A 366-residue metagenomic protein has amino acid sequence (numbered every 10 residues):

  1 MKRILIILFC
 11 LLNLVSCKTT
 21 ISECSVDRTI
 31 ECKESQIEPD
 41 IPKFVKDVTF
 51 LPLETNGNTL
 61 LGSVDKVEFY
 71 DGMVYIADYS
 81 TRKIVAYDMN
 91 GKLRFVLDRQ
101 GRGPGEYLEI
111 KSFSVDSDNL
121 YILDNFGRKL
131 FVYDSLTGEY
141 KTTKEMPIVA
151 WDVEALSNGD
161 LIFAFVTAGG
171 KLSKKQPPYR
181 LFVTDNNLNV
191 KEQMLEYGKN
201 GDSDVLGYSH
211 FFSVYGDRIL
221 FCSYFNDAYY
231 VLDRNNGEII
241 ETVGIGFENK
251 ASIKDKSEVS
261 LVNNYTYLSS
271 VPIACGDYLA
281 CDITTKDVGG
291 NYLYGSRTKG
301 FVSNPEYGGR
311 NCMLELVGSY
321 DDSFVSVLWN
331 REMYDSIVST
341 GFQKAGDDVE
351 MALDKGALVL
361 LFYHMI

Functional and structural regions predicted by a protein language model:
I21-E54: Blade/loop signatures of beta-propeller domains
T49-R82: Beta-strand-rich domains and repeat architectures in extracellular enzymes and scaffolds, especially beta-propellers
E54-N58, K92-S117, D124-N125: Blade-loop segments of beta-propeller domains
G57, D98-G105, E145-W151, Y197-D202 (+2 more regions): Short coil/turn segments at the loop-to-beta-strand junctions that recur within blades of beta-propeller repeat folds
V64-K66, L108-S112, I148-L156, S203-F211 (+2 more regions): Repeated scaffold domains used in trafficking and secretory/extracellular systems, primarily beta-propellers
M73-D78, N119-D124, G159-K171, V214-Y230 (+2 more regions): Short beta-strand elements that form the blades of beta-propeller/WD-repeat-like and other beta-sheet-rich scaffold
D124-S157, I162-P178, M194-K199: Asp-box/WD-like beta-propeller blade repeats and closely related beta-sheet repeat scaffolds
T242-N264, R297-D321: Conserved blade-ending motifs and adjacent loop-strand segments that build the rim/top face of beta-propeller domains
